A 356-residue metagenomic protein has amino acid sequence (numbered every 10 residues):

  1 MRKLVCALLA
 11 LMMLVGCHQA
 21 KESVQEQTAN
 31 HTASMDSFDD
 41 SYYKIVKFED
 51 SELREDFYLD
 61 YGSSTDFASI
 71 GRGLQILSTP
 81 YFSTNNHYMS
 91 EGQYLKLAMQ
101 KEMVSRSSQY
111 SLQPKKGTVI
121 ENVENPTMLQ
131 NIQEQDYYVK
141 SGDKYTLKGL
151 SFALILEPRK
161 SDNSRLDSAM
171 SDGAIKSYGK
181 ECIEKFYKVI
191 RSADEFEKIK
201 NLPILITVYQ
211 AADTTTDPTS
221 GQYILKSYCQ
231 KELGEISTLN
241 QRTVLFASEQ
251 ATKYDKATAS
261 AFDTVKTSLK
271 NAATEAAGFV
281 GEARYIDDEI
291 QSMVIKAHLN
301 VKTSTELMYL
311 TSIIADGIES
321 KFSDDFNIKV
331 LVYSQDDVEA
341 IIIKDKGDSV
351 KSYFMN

Functional and structural regions predicted by a protein language model:
M1-L4, L8: Positively charged n-region of N-terminal signal peptides that target proteins for export
M13-G16: C-terminal motif of bacterial Sec signal peptides marking the signal peptidase cleavage site
H18-K21: Bacterial signal peptide processing site
N125-L156, A273-L299: Short edge beta-strands and adjacent turn/loop segments
P158-R159, N163-S177, M293-M308: A short interface-forming secondary-structure element
M170-K198, T305-N327: Short, non-transmembrane amphipathic alpha-helical segments
Q210-T258, E275, R284-E289, L331-N356: Polar/charged, Gly/Pro-rich intrinsically disordered segments
A251-D324: Intrinsically disordered, low-complexity segments enriched in Gly and acidic/Ser/Thr residues that form flexible
